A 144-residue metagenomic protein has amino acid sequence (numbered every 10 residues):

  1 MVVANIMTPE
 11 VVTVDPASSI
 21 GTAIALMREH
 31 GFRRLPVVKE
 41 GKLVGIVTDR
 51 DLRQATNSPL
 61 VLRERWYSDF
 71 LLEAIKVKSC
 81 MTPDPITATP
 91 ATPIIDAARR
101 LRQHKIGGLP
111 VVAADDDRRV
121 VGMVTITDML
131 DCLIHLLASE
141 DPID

Functional and structural regions predicted by a protein language model:
M1-E10, T48-I86, A98-R102, V120 (+1 more regions): Tandem CBS (Bateman) regulatory domains
M7, K39, M81, A113-D116: A cytosolic small-molecule/anion-sensing beta-strand core signal
V14-G31, V37-K39, T87-I106, V112-A114 (+1 more regions): The conserved cystathionine-beta-synthase
R34-L35, D51: Hydrophobic alpha-helical segments, especially transmembrane helices and their immediate juxtamembrane helical caps
V38, V44, V120-V121: Short hydrophobic beta-strand segments in globular cytosolic domains
K42-L43, Q54: Short active-site-proximal "capping" loops at secondary-structure junctions
